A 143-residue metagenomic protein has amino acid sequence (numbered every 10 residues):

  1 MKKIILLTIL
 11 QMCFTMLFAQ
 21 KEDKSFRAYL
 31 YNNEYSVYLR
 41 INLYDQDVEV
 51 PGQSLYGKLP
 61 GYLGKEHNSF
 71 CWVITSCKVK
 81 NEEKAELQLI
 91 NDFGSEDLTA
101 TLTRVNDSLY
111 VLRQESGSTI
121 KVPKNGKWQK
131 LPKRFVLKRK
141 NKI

Functional and structural regions predicted by a protein language model:
M1-D23: Bacterial Sec-dependent N-terminal signal peptides
Q20-R40, P132-K142: Tryptophan-anchored aromatic micro-motifs
E22-K24, N33, S69-C71, G94-E96 (+1 more regions): Residues that act as N-cap/strand-start positions at coil-to-secondary-structure junctions
D23-L30, Q53-G57, A85: Long beta-sheet-rich domains in secretory-pathway and surface-associated proteins
V37-S76, E115-G117: N-terminal glycine/threonine-rich, aromatic-flanked beta-hairpin/loop signature
K58-N106: Contiguous, well-ordered beta-strand patches that form the walls/edges of small beta-barrel/beta-sandwich domains
L89-G94, R113-T119: Secondary-structure transition/turn motif
Q114-I143: C-terminal partner/receptor-binding element of secreted or periplasmic proteins
